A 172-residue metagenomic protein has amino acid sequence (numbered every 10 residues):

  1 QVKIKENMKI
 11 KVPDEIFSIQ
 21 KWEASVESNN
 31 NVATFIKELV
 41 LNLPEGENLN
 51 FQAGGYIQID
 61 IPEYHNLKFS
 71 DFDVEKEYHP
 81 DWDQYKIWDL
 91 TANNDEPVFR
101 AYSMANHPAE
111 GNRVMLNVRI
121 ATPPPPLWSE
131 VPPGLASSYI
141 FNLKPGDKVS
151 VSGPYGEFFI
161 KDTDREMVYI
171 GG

Functional and structural regions predicted by a protein language model:
Q1-I4, M8-K11: Long, low-complexity, intrinsically disordered N-terminal extensions of eukaryotic proteins, enriched
Q1-K3, I120-G172: FNR/FR-type flavoprotein reductase catalytic core
K9-P145: Ferredoxin-reductase
